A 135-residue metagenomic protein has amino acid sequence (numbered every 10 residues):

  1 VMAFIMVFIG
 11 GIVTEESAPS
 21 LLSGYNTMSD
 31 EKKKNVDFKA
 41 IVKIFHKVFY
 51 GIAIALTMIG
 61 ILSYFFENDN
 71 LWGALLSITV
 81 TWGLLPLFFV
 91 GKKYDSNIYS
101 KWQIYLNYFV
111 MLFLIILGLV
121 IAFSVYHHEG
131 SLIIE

Functional and structural regions predicted by a protein language model:
V1-G11, W72-V80: Alpha-helical transmembrane segments
M6-V7, F49-I59, M111-V120: Canonical alpha-helical transmembrane segments of integral membrane proteins
G11, L85-F89, L119-F123: Alpha-helical transmembrane segments
A18-A40: Cytosolic, membrane-interface loops and tails of multi-pass inner-membrane proteins
K33-I54: Interfacial helix-start motif at the membrane-water boundary
F49-A53, I59-L87: Short alpha-helical packing/oligomerization segments
W72-L112: Alpha-helical transmembrane segments and their immediate juxtamembrane interface regions
L119-E135: Juxtamembrane boundary at the C-terminal end of a transmembrane helix
